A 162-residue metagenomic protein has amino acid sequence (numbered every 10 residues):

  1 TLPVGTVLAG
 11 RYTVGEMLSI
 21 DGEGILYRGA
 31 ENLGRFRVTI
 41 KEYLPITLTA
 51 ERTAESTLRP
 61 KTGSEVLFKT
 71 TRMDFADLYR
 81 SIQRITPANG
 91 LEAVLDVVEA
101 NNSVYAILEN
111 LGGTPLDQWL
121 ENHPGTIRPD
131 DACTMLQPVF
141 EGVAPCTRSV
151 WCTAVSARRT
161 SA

Functional and structural regions predicted by a protein language model:
G15-D21: Protein kinase glycine-rich loop
A30-R37, L44-T49: Conserved N-lobe loop of protein kinases adjacent to the ATP-binding glycine-rich P-loop
A54-R84: AlphaC helix of the eukaryotic protein kinase fold
D96-V97: Activation-segment/catalytic-loop signature of the eukaryotic protein kinase fold
N101-P115: Conserved short submotifs of the Hanks-type protein kinase catalytic core that shape the nucleotide-binding pocket
L116-I127: AlphaC helix of the protein kinase catalytic domain
M135-L136: Activation segment signature within eukaryotic-like protein kinase domains
V143, T147-A162: Catalytic-loop of the protein kinase fold
